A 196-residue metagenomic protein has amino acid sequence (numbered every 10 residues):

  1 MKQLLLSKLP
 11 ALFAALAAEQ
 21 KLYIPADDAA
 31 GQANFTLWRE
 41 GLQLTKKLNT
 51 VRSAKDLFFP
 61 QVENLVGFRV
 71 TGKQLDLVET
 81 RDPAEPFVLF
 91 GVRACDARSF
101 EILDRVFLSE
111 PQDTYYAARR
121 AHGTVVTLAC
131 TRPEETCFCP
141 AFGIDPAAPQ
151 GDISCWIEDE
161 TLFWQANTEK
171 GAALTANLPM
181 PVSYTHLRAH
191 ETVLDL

Functional and structural regions predicted by a protein language model:
M1-R188: Iron-sulfur-associated redox domains of electron-transfer enzymes in respiratory and anaerobic energy metabolism
H186-A189, V193-L196: Single conserved hydrophobic/aromatic residue that forms the stacking wall/gate of nucleotide- or nucleobase-binding
